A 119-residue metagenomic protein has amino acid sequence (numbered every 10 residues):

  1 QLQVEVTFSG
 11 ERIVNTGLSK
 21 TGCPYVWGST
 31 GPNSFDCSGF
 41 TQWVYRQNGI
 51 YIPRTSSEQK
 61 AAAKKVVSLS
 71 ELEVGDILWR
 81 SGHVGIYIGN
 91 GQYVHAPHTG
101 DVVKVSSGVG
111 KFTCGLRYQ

Functional and structural regions predicted by a protein language model:
Q3, F8-G10, N15, I50-L69 (+3 more regions): Aromatic- and glycine-rich peptidoglycan recognition patches
R12-R54: Secreted/periplasmic proteins that engage bacterial cell-wall peptidoglycan
